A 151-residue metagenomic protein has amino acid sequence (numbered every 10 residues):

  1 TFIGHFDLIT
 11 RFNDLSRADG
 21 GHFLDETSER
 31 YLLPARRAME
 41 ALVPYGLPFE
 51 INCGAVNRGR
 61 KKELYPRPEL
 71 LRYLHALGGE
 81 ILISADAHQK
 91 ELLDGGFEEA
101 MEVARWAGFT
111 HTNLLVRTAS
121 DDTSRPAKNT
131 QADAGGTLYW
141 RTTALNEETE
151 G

Functional and structural regions predicted by a protein language model:
T1-G4: Short, structured loop/turn "capping" segments at alpha-beta junctions
T10-G151: Charged catalytic cores and adjacent phosphate/nucleic-acid-binding surfaces used for phosphate/nucleic-acid chemistry
